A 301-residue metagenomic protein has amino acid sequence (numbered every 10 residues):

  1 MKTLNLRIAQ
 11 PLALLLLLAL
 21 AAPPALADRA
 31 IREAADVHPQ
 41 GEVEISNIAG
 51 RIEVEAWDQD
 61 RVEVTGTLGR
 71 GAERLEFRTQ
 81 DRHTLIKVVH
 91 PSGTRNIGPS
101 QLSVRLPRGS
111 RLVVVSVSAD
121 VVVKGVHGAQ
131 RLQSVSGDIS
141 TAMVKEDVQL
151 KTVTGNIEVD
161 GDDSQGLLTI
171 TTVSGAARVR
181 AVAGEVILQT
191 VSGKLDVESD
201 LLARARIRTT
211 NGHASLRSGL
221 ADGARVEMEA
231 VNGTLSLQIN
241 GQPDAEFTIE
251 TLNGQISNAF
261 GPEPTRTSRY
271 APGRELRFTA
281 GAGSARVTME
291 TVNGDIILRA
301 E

Functional and structural regions predicted by a protein language model:
M1-E301: Intrinsically disordered, low-complexity terminal regions
